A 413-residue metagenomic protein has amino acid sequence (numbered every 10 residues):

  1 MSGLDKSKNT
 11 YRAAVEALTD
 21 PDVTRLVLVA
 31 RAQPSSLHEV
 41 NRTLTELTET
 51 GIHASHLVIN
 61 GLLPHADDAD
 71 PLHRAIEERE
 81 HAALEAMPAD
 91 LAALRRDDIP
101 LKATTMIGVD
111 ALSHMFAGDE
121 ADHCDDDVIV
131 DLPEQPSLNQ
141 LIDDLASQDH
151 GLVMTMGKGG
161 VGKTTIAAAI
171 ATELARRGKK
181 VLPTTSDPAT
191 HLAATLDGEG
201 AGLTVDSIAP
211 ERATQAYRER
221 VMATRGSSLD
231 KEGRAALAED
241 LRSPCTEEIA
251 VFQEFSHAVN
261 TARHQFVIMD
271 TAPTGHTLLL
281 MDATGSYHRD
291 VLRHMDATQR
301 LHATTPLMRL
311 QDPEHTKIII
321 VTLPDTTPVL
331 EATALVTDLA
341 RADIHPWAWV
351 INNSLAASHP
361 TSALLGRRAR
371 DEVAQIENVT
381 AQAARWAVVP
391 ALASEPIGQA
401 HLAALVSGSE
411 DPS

Functional and structural regions predicted by a protein language model:
M1-R42, S228-T327, E331-A334: Phosphate/Mg2+-binding loops and adjacent switch elements in nucleotide/diphosphate-handling enzyme cores
Y11-V153, Q311-T316, L323-S413: C-terminal lobe/tail of nucleotide-utilizing enzymes
L26-R31, L57-V58, V153-G157, I170-L174 (+7 more regions): Short, structured motif recognition centered on aromatic/hydrophobic residues
N41, A69-D70, D110-L112, T165-A167 (+5 more regions): Short acidic, glycine/serine/threonine-rich loops at helix termini
T45, A168, T172, R176 (+3 more regions): Short, well-ordered alpha-helices that flank and scaffold nucleotide-derived cofactor binding pockets
L63, P188-T190, P273, L355: Short, glycine/acidic-enriched loop or turn micro-motifs at the edges of active sites
E80, A121, T184-S186, G198-E199 (+4 more regions): N-terminal membrane-targeting/anchoring modules of bacterial envelope and secretion proteins
M154-Q215, L280-G285: Walker A/P-loop NTP-binding active-site region of P-loop NTPases, recognizing the glycine-rich GxxxxGKT/S
